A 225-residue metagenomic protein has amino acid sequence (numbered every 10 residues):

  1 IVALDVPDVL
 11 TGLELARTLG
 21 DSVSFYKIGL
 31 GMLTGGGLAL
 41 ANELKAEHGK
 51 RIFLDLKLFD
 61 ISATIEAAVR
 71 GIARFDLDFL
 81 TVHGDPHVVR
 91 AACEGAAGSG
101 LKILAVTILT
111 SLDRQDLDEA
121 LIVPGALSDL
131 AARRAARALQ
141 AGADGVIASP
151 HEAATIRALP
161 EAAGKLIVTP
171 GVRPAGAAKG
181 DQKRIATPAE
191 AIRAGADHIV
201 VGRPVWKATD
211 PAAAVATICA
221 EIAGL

Functional and structural regions predicted by a protein language model:
I1, S24-K27, F53, D78-T81 (+3 more regions): Conserved beta-strand positions in the central sheet of alpha/beta enzyme cores
I1-T18, S22: N-terminal glycine-rich anion-binding loop in soluble enzyme alpha/beta folds
V2, Y26, K57, L80 (+5 more regions): Conserved, mostly hydrophobic/aromatic
L15, A63-I72, A154-I156, A177-D197 (+1 more regions): Catalytic cores of alpha/beta
D21, E47, F75, A141 (+1 more regions): Structural motif
F25-F79, P86: Metabolite-binding pocket within alpha/beta catalytic cores that recognizes anionic/polar moieties
D60, T64-G145, S149-A154, L159-V168 (+1 more regions): Conserved anion-binding
A91-G95, I192, V205-L225: C-terminal helical cap(s) of enzyme catalytic domains, especially alpha/beta-barrels
